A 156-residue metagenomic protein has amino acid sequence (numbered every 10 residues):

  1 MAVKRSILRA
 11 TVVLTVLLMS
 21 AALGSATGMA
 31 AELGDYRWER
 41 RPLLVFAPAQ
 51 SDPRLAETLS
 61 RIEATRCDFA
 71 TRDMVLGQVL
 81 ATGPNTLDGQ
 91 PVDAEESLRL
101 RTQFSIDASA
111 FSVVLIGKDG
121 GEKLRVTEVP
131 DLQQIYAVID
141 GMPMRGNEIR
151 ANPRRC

Functional and structural regions predicted by a protein language model:
A2-C156: Non-catalytic interaction/Regulatory regions outside core domains
